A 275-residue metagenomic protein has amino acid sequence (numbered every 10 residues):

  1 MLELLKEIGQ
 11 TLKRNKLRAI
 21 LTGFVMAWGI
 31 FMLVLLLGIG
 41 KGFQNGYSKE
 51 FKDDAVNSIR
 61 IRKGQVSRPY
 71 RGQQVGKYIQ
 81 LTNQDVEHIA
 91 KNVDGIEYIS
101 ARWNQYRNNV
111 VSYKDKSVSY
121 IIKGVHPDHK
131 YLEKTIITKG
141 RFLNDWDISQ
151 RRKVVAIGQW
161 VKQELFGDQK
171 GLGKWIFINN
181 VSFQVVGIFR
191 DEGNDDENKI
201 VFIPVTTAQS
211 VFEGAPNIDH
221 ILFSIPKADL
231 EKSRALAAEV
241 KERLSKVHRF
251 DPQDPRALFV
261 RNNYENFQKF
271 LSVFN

Functional and structural regions predicted by a protein language model:
M1-F31: N-terminal Sec/SRP start-transfer signal
G9, K13, K41-S48, E265-N275: Alpha-helical membrane-interface segments at transmembrane helix boundaries
G29-L36, G40, Q44: Alpha-helical transmembrane segments
K41-I121, D128-Y131, E164, Q209-S210 (+2 more regions): Hydrophobic, regular-secondary-structure patches
P69-I79, S112-K116, I188-G193, F223-K232 (+1 more regions): Structural beta->alpha junctions
Y98-N104, I148, R190, F223: Hydrophobic/anchoring residues in structured secondary elements
K123, D128-L143, R152-Q253: Mid-to-C-terminal secondary-structure elements that act as membrane-proximal/extracytoplasmic interface segments
R234, D251-N275: Peri-transmembrane interface segments
